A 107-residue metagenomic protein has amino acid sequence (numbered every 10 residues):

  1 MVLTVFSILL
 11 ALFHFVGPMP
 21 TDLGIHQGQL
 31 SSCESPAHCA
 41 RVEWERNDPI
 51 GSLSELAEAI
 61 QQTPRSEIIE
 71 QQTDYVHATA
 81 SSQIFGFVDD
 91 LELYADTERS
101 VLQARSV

Functional and structural regions predicted by a protein language model:
V2-H14: Hydrophobic membrane-insertion alpha-helices, especially the h-region of bacterial N-terminal signal peptides
L12-V107: Ser/Thr-rich, low-complexity intrinsically disordered terminal regions
